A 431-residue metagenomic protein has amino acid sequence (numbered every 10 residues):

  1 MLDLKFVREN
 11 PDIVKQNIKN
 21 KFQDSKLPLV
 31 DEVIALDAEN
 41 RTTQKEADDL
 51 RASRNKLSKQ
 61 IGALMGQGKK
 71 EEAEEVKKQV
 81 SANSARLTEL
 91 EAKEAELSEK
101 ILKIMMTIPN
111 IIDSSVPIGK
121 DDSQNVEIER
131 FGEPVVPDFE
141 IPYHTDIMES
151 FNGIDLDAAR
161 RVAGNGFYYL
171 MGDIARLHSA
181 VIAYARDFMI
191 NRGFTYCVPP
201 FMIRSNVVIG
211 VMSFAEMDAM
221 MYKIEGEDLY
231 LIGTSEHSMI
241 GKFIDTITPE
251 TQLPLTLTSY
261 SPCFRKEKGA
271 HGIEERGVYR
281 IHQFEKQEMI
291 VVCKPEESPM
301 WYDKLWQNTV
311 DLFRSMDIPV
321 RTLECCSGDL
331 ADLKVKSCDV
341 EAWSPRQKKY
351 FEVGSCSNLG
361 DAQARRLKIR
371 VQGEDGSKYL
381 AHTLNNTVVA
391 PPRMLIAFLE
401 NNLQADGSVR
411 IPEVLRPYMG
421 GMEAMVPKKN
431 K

Functional and structural regions predicted by a protein language model:
M1-P134, E149, G153: N-terminal alpha-helical targeting/anchoring segments
L27, R130-K431: TRNA-recognition modules of translation machinery and tRNA-sensing kinases, especially anticodon-binding
